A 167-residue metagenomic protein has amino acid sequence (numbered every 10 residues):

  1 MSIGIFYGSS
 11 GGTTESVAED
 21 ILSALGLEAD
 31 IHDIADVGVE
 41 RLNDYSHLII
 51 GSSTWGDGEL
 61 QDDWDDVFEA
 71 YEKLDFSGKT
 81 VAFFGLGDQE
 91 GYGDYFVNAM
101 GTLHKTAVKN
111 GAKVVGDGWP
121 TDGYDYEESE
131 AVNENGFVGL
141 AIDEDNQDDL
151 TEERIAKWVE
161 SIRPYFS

Functional and structural regions predicted by a protein language model:
S2-A24: N-terminal beta1-alpha1 ligand-phosphate binding loop
S16, A24, E28, H32 (+2 more regions): FMN-binding flavodoxin-like domain, especially the glycine-rich phosphate-binding loop
D33-G38: Short acidic loop-to-helix transition motifs that present clustered carboxylates
V39-N43: Structural motif
